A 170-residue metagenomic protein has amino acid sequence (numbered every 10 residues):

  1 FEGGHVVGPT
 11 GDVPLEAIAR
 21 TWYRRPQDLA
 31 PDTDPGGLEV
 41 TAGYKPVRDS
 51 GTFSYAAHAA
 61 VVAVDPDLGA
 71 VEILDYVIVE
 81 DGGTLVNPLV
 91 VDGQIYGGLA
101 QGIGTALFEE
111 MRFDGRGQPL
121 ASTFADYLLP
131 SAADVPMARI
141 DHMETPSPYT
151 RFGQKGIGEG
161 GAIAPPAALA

Functional and structural regions predicted by a protein language model:
F1-A170: C-terminal catalytic domains of large/alpha subunits in multi-subunit enzymes
